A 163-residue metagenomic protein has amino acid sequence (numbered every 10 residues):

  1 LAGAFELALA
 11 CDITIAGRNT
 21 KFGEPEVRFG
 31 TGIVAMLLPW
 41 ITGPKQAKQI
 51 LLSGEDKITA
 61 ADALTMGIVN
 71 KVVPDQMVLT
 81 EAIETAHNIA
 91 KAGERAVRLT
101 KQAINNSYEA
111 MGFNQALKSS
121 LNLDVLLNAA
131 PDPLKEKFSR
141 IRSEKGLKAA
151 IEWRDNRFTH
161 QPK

Functional and structural regions predicted by a protein language model:
L1-E94: Crotonase-fold acyl-CoA enzyme core
G54-A60, T80, E84-H87, K91-K163: C-terminal alpha-helix plus adjacent terminal tail
